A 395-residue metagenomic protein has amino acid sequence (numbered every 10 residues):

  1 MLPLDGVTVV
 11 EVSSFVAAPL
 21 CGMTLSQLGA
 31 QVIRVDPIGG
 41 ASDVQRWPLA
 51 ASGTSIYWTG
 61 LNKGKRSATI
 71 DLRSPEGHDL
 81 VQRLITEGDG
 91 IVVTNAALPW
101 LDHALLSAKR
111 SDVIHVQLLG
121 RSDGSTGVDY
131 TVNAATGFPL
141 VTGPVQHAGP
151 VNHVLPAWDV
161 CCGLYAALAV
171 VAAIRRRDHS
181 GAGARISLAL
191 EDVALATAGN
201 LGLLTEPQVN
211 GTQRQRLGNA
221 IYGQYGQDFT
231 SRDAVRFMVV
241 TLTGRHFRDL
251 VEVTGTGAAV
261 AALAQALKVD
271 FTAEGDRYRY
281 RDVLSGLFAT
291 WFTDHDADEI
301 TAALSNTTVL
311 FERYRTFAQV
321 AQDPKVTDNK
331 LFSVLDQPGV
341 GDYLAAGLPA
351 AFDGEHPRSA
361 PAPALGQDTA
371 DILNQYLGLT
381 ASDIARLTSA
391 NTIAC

Functional and structural regions predicted by a protein language model:
M1-H179, D298, A364, A370-C395: N-terminal helix-loop segment corresponding to the beta1-alpha1 unit of nucleotide/adenylate-binding folds
M1-T8, T230-R232, Q319-C395: Terminal low-complexity tails and localization/encapsulation signals of metabolic enzymes
V32, S305-Q319, L379-A385: Short, well-structured beta-strand/strand-turn elements
H147-L155, D178-A194, R216-N219, V269-D270: Conserved Rossmann-fold dehydrogenase catalytic segment
V151-C161, R185, R216-L217, Q224-G226 (+3 more regions): A short glycine-threonine-serine/GTX helix/turn-capping micro-motif
P156-V171, L190-N200, L242-H246: Mid-domain beta-loop-alpha active-site segment that forms a flexible, acidic cofactor/metal-binding surface
G163-G183, N200-P207, V251-L263: Oxidoreductase and adenylate-handling cofactor-binding alpha/beta cores
Y225-T307, F311: Aromatic-enriched alpha-helical interface/lid elements that frame and gate functional surfaces
